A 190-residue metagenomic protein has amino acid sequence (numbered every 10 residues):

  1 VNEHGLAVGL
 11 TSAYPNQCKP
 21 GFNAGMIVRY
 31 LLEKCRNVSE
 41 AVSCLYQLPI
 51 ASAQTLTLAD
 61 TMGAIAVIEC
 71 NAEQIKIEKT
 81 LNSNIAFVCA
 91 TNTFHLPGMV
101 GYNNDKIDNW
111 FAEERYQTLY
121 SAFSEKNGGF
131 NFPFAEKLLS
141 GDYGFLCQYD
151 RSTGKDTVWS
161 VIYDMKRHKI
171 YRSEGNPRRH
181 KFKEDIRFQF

Functional and structural regions predicted by a protein language model:
V1-N23, A51: A contiguous strand-loop segment
L10-Y14, L58-D60, E69-A72: Short, structured patches in soluble enzyme cores that scaffold and shape functional sites
P15, C70-K76, N176-R179: A short, sequence-level motif marking secondary-structure junctions
C18-F22, I77-L81, H180-R187: A short, polar/proline- and glycine-enriched secondary-structure boundary/capping micro-motif
V28, L32-C35: A conserved active-site cap/scaffold subdomain adjacent to cofactor or substrate pockets
R36-Q47, T61-G63, N84-F190: C-terminus-biased signal that marks the final domain/tail of proteins
I50-L56: Short arginine-rich
A64-I85: Extended amphipathic alpha-helical segments with heptad-repeat/coiled-coil character used for oligomerization, fusion
